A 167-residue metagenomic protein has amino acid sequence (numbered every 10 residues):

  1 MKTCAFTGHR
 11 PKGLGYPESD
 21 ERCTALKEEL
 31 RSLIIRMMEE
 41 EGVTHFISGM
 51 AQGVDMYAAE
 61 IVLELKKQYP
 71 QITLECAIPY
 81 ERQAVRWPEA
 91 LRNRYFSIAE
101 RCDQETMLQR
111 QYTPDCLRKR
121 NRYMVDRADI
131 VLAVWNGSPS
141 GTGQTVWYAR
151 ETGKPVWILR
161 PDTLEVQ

Functional and structural regions predicted by a protein language model:
M1-Q167: Acidic/glycine-enriched connector segments
